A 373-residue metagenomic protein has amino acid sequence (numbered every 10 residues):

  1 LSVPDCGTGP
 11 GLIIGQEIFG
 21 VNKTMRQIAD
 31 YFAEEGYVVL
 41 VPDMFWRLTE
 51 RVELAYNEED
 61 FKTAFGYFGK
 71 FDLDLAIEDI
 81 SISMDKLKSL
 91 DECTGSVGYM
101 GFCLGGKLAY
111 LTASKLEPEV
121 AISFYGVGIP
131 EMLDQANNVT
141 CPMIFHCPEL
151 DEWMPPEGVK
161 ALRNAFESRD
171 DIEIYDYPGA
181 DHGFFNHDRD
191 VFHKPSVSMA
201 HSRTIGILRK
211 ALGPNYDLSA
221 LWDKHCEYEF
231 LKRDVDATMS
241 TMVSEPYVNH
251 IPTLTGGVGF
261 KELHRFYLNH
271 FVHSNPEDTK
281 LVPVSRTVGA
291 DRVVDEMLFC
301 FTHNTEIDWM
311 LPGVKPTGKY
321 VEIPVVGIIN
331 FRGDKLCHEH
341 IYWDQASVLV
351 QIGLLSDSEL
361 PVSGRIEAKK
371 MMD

Functional and structural regions predicted by a protein language model:
L1-T238, P246-Y247, P252: N-terminal cap/leader regions of alpha/beta-hydrolase-fold enzymes, predominantly small-molecule hydrolases
I144, E149, F184-F185, R189-D373: C-terminal and inter-domain tail/linker signature
